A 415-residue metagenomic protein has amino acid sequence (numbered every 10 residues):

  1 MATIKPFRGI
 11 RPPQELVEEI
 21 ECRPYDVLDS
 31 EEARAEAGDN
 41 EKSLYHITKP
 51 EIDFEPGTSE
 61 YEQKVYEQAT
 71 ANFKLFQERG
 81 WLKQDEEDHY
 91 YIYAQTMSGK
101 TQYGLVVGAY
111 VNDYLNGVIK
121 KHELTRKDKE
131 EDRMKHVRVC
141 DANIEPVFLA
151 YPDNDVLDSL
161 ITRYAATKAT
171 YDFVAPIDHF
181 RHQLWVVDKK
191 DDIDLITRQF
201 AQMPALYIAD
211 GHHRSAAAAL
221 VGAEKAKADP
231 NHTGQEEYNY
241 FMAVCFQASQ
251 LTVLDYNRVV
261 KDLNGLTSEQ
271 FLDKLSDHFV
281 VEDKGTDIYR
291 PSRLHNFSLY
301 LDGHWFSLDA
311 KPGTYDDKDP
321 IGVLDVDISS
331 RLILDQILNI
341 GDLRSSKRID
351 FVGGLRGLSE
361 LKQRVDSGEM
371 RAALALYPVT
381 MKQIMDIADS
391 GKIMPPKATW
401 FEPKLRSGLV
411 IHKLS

Functional and structural regions predicted by a protein language model:
M1-S415: Surface-exposed, charge/polar-rich loops and edge strands
